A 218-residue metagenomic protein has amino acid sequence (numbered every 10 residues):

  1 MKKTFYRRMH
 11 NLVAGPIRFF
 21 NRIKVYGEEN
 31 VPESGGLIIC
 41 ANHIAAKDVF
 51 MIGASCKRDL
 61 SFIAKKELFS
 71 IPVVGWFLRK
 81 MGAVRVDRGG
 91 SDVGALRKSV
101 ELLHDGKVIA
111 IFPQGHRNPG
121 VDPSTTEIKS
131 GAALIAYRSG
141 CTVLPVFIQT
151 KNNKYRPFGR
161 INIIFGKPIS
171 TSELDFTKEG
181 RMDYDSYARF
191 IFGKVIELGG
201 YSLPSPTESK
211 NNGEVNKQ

Functional and structural regions predicted by a protein language model:
M1-R22, E208: N-terminal membrane-anchoring alpha-helices
K2-K3, I63-A64, R88-G89, V121-P123: A generic secondary-structure micro-motif detector that highlights 1-2 residue hydrophobic/ambivalent hotspots embedded
T4, L96-Q218: Non-catalytic C-terminal accessory region of glycerolipid acyltransferases and related lyso-lipid remodeling enzymes
R8-P16, F77, S99, A132: Hydrophobic alpha-helical segments of integral membrane proteins, encompassing both true transmembrane helices
N11, R18, E33-G90: Catalytic core of membrane glycerolipid acyltransferases/transacylases, capturing the structured, soluble-facing
R18-Y26, G90-V93, V146-Q149: Short gly/ser/thr-rich secondary-structure transition/capping motifs
E28-P32: Glycine-rich helix-loop-beta junction characteristic of Rossmann-like nucleotide cofactor-binding loops
